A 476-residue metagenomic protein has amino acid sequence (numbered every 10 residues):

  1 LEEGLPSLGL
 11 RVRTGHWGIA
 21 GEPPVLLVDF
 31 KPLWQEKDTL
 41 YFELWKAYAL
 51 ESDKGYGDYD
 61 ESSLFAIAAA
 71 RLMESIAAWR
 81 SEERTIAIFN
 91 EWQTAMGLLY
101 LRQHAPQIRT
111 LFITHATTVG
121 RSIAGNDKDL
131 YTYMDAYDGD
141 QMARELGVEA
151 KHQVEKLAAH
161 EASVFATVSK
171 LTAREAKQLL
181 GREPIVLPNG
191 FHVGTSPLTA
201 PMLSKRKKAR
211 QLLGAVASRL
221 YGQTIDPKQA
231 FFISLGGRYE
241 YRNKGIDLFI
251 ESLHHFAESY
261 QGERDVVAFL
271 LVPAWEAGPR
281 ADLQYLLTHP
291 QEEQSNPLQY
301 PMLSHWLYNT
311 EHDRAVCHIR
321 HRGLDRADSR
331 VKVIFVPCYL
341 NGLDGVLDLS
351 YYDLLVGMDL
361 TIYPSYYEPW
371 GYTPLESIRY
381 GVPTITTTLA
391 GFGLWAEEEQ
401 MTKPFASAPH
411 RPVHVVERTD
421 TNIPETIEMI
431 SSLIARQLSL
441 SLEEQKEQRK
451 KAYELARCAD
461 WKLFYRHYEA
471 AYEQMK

Functional and structural regions predicted by a protein language model:
L1-K476: Catalytic cores of nucleotide-sugar-dependent glycosyltransferases that transfer UDP/GDP/TDP-activated
